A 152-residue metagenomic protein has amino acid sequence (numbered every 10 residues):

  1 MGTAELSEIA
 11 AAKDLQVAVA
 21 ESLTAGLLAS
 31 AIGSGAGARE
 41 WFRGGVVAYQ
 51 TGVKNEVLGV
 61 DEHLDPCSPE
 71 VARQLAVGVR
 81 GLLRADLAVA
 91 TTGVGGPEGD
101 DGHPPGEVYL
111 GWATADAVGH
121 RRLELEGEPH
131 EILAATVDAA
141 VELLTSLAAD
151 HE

Functional and structural regions predicted by a protein language model:
M1-E152: Short alpha-helical segments enriched in small residues
